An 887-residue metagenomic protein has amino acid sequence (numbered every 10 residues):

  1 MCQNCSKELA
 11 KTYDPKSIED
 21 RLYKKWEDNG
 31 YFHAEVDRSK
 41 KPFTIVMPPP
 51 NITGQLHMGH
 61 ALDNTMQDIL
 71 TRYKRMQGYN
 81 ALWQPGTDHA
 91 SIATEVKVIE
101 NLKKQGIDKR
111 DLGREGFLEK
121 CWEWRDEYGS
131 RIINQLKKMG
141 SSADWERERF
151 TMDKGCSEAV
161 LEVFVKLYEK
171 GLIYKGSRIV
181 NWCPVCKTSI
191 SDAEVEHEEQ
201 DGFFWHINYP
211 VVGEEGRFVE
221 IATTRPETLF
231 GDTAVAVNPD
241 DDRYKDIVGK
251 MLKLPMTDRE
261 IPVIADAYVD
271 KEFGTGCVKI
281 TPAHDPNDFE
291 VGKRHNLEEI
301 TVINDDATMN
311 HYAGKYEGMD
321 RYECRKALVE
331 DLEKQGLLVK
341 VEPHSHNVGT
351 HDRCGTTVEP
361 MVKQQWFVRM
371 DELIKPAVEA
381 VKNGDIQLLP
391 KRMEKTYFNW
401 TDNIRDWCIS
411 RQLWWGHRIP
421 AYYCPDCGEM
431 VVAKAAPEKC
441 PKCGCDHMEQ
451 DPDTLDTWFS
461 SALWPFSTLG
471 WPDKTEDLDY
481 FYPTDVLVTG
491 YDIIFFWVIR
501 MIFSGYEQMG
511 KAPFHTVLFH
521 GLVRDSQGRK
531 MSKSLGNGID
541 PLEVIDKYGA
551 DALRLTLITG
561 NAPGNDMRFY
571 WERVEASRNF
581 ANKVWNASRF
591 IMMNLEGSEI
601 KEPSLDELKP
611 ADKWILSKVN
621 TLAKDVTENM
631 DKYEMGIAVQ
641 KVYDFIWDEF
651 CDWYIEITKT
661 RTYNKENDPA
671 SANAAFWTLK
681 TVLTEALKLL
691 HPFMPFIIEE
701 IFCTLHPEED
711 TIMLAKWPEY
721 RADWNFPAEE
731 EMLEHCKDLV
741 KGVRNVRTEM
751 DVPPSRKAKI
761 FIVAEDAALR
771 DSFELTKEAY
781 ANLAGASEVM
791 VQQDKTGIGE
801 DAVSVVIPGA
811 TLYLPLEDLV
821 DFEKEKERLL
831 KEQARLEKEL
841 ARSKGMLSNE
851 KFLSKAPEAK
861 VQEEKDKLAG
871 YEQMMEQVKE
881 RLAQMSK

Functional and structural regions predicted by a protein language model:
M1-M58, A81, V339-E342, D352 (+1 more regions): Non-catalytic terminal extensions that flank enzyme cores
C2, T12, R21, K25-N29 (+11 more regions): Residue patterns forming the tRNA-binding/recognition surfaces of aminoacyl-tRNA synthetases and related DALR
E35-V98, T151, V160, I221-T223 (+7 more regions): N-terminal catalytic cores of NTP/NDP-binding nucleotidyl/phosphoryl-transfer enzymes
R38-K40, P48-P49, Q84-E95, E148-C156 (+3 more regions): Short, solvent-exposed turn/loop segments enriched in Gly/Ser/Thr/Pro and often Arg
R72-N80, N101-R114, N134, K138-A143 (+19 more regions): Secondary-structure transition/capping motifs at alpha-helix termini and the adjoining loop/turn into the next element
H206, N399-F459, L463, E507-A550 (+2 more regions): Feature 926 captures the class I aminoacyl-tRNA synthetase adenylation module centered on the KMSKS loop
I207-Y209, K250-M256: Short conserved beta-strand and strand-loop elements enriched in small hydrophobics with frequent Asp/Gly
R259-I264, P452-Y482, D648, D652-I655: Active-site-adjacent "gating/activation" loops or surface patches in catalytic cores
